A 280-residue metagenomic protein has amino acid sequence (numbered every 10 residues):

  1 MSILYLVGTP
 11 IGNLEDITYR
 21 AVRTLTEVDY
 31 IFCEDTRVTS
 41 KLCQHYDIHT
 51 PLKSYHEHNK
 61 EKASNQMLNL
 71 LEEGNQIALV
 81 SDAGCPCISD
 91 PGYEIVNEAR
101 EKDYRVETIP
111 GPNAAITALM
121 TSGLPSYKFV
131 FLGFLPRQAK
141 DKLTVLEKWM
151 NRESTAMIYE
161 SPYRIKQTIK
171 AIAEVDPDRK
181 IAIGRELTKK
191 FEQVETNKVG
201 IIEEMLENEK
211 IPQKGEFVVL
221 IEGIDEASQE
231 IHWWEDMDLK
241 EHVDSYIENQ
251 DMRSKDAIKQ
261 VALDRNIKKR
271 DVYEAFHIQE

Functional and structural regions predicted by a protein language model:
M1-Y55: Glycine-rich, flexible N-terminal cofactor/catalytic loop recognition
S2-L4, G74-A78, S154-T155: Loop/turn-to-beta-strand initiation segments
I11-G12, D82-P86, P162-R164, I224-E226: Short glycine-rich anion-binding loops that position phosphate/pyrophosphate groups of nucleotides and phosphorylated
L25-I31, D103-E107, T155-A156: Short active-site oxyanion
Y55-E61, L135-Q138: Conserved helicase motor
E94-R152: Class I SAM-dependent methyltransferase SAM-binding "motif I" and its flanking Rossmann-like core
T108-G111, I158, I183: General beta-strand structural signal in soluble alpha/beta enzymes
T155, P162-E280: A contiguous loop/helix-start segment that scaffolds small-molecule binding in enzyme catalytic cores
